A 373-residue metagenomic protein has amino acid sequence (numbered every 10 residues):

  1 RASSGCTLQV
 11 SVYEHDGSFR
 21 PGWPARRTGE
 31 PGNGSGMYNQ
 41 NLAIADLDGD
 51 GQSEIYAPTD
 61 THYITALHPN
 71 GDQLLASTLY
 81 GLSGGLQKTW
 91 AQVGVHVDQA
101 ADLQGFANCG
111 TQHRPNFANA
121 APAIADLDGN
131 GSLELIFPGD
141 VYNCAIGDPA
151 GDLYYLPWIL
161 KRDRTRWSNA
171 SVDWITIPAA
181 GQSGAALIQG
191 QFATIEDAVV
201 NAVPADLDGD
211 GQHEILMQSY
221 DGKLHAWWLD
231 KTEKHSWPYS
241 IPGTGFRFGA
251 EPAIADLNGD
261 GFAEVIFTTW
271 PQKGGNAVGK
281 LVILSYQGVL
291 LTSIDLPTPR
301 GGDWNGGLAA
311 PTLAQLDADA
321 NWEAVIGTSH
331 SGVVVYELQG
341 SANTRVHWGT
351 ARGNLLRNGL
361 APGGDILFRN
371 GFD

Functional and structural regions predicted by a protein language model:
R1-I366: Extracytoplasmic/lumenal domain signature
R369-F372: Ser/Thr-rich, Pro/Gly/Ala-heavy low-complexity intrinsically disordered linkers and tails of secreted extracellular
